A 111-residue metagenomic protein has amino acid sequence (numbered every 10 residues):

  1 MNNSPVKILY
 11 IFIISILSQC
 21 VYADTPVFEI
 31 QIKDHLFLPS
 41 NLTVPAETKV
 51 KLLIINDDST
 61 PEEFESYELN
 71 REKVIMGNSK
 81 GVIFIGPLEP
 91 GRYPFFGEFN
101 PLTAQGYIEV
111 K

Functional and structural regions predicted by a protein language model:
M1-L9: Bacterial N-terminal signal peptides that target proteins for export
Y10-S18: Bacterial N-terminal signal peptides
Q19-A23: Sec/Tat signal peptide C-region and signal peptidase I cleavage site
D24-E29, L36, M76-K111: Extracellular/periplasmic metallocenter environments
P39-N41, N70: Surface-exposed, proline-enriched loop/turn segments that connect beta strands in immunoglobulin-like
N41-D58, K80-L88, P94-F96: Beta-strand cores of secreted/periplasmic/IMS beta-sandwich domains, seen most often in copper-related folds
D57-G77, G106: Histidine- and aromatic-enriched segments that form or immediately flank copper-ligand environments
